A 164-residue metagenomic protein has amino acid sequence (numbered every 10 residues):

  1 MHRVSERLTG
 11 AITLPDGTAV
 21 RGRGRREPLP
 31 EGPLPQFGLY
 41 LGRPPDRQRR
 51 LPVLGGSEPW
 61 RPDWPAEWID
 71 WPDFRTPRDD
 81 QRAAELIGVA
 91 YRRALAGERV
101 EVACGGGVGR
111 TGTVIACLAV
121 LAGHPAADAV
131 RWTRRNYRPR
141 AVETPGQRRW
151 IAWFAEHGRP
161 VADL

Functional and structural regions predicted by a protein language model:
M1-E101, A116-L164: Cys-dependent protein tyrosine phosphatase-like superfamily
C104: Short cysteine clusters
G107: Conserved G/P- and acidic residue-centered "switch" motifs that form tight phosphate/ATP-binding loops in soluble
T111: Ser/Thr-glycine-rich phosphate-binding loops at phosphate-binding pockets of nucleotides, nucleotide cofactors
